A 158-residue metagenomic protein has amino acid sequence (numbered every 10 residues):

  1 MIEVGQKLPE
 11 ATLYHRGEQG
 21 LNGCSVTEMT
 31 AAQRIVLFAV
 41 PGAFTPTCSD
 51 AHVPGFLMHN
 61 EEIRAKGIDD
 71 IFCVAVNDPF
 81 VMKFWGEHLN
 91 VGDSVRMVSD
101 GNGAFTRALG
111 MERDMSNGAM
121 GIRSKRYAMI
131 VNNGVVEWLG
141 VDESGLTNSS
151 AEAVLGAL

Functional and structural regions predicted by a protein language model:
M1-L158: Chalcogenol-based redox active-site neighborhoods
